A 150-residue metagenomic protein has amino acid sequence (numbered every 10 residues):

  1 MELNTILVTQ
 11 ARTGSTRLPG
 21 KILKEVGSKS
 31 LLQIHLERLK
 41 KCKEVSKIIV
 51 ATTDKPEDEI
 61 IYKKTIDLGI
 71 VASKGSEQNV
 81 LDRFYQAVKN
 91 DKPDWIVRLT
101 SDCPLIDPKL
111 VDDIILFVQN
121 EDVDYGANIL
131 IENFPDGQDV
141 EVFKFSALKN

Functional and structural regions predicted by a protein language model:
M1-L18: N-terminal nucleotide-binding beta1-loop-alpha1 segment
L18-K41: Short, well-formed alpha-helical segments that are part of the catalytic scaffolds of diverse glycosyltransferases
Q33-D94: Conserved N-terminal catalytic core of the sugar/cofactor nucleotidyltransferase
Q86, D91, D107-N133: Conserved donor-nucleotide/metal-binding helix-loop-beta segment in metal-dependent transferases, i.e., the alpha-helix
P93, V140-N150: Conserved nucleotide-sugar donor-binding and metal-coordinating catalytic region shared by glycosyltransferases
W95-L99: Short aromatic-hydrophobic micro-motifs that form the base-stacking/packing surface for donor nucleotide recognition
C103-L105: Acidic metal-phosphate-binding loop of nucleotide-sugar-dependent transferases
